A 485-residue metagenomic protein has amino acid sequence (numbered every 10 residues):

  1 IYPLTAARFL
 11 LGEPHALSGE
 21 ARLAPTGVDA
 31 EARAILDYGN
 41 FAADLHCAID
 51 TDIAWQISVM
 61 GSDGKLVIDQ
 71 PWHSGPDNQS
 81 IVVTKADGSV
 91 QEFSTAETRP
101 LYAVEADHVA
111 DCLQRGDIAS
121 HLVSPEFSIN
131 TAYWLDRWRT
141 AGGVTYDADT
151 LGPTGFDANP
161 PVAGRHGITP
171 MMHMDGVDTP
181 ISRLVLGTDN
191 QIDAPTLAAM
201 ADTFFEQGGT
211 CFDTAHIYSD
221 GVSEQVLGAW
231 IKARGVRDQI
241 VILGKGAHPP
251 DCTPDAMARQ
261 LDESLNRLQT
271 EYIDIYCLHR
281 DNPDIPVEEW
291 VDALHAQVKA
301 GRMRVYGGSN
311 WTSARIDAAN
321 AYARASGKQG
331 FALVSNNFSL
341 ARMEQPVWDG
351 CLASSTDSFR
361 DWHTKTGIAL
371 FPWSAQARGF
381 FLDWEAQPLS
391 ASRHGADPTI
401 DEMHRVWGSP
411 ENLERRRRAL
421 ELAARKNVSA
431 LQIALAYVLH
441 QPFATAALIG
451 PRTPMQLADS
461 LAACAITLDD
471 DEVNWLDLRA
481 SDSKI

Functional and structural regions predicted by a protein language model:
I1-A54, S58: Rossmann-like dinucleotide-binding domain that binds NAD(P)(H)
A34, D281, I285-S483: Beta/alpha (TIM)-barrel catalytic core signal, keyed to glycine-rich beta->alpha loops juxtaposed to Asp/Glu that bind
S94-D107, V123: Active-site loop of classical SDR/Rossmann-like NAD(P)-dependent oxidoreductases, centered on the catalytic Tyr-X3-Lys
D111-H166: C-terminal helix-rich "cap/oligomerization" subdomain common to oxidoreductases
P153-I240, E271, K299: N-terminal binding-site loop/beta-alpha segment at the start of enzyme catalytic domains that lines or forms
V185-P195, G246-D255, H279, D284: Active-site mouth loops of central-metabolism enzymes
I192-F204, C252-L268, D317-A321: Short, acidic/polar
L265-P286: Active-site groove signature of glycoside hydrolases
